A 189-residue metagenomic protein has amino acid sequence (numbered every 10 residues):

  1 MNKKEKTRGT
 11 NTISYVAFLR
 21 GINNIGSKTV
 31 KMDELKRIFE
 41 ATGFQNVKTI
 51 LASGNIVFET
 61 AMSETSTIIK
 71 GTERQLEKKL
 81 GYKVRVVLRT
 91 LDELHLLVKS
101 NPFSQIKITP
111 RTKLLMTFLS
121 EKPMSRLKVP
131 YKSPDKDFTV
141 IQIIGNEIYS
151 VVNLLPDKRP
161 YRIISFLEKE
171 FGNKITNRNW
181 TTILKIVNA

Functional and structural regions predicted by a protein language model:
N2-R8: Short Lys/Arg-rich cationic patches that frequently serve as NLS/NoLS or arginine-rich RNA/DNA-binding motifs
R8-S53, V57-A189: Surface-exposed, charge/polar-rich loops and edge strands
